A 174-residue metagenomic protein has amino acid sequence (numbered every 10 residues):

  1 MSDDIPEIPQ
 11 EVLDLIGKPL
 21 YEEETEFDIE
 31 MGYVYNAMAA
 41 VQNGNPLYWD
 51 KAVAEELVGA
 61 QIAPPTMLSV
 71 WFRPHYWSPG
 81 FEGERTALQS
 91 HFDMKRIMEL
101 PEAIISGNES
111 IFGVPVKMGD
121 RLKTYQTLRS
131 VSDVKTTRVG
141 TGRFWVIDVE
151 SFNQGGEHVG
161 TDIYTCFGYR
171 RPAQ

Functional and structural regions predicted by a protein language model:
M1-E22, I105-Q174: HotDog/MaoC-like acyl-thioester-processing domains
S2-G107, A173-Q174: Hot-dog-fold acyl-thioester-processing enzymes
